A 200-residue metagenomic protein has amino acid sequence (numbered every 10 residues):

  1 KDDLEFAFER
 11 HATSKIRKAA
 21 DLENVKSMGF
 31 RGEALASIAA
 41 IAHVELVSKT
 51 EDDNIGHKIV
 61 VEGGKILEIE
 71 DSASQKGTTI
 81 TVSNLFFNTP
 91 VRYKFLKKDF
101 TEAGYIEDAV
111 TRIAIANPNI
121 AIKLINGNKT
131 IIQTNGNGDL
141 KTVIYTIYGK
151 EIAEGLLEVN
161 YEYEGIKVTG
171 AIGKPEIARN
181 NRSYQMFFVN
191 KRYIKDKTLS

Functional and structural regions predicted by a protein language model:
K1-S200: N-terminal phosphate-binding caps/lids of nucleotide- and nucleic-acid-binding domains
